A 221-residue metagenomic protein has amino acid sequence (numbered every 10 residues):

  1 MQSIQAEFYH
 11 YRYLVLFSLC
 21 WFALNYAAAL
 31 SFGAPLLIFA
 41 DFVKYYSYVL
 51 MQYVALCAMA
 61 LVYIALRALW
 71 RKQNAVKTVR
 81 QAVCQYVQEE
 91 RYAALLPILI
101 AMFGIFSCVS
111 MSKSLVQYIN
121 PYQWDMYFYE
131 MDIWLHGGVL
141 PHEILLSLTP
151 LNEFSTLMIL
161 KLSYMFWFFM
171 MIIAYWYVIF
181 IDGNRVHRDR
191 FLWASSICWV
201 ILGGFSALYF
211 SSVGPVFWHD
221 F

Functional and structural regions predicted by a protein language model:
M1-F221: Terminal transmembrane helix and immediately flanking juxtamembrane interfaces of multi-pass membrane proteins
